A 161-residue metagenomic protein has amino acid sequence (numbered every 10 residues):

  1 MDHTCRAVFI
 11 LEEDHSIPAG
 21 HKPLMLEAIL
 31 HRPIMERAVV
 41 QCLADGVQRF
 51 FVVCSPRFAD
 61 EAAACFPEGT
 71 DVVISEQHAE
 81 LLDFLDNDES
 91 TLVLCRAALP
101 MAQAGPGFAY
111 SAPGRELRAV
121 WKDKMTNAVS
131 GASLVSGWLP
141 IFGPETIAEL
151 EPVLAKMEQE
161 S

Functional and structural regions predicted by a protein language model:
M1-D2, S161: Non-catalytic membrane-proximal stalk/linker segments that position and tether the catalytic domains
D2-E61: N-terminal glycine-rich phosphate-binding loop and ensuing alpha1 helix
H3-F9, L43, V47-V52, E89-L92 (+4 more regions): Hydrophobic beta-strand segments of well-ordered beta-sheets in folded domains
L11-E13, R96, P144: Residues immediately flanking
M35, Q77-H78, T146: Amphipathic coiled-coil/heptad-repeat helices and related helical stalk/stem segments that mediate oligomerization
C42-L43, D83-D86, E145: Structural motif
P56-A102: Short phosphate-binding loop-to-helix
E61-F66, A98-S161: Conserved core of the sugar-phosphate nucleotidyltransferase
